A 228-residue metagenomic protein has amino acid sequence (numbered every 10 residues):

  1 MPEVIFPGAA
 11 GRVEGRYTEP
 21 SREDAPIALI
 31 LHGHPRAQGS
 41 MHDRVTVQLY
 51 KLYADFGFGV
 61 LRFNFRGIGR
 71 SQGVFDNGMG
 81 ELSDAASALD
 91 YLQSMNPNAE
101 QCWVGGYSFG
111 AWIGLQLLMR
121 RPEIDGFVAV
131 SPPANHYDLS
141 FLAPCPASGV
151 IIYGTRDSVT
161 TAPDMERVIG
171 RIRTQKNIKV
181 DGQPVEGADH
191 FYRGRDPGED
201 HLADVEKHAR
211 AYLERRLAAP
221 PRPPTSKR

Functional and structural regions predicted by a protein language model:
F6-N96, D200: Serine-hydrolase catalytic machinery in alpha/beta-hydrolase-like enzymes
G73, A188-L202: Catalytic histidine-centered segment of alpha/beta-hydrolase-like enzymes
S83-A147: Primarily recognizes the serine-hydrolase "nucleophile elbow" in alpha/beta-hydrolase and SGNH/GDSL folds
C145-P146, I151-Y153, D157: Short beta-strand/loop motif that positions the catalytic acidic residue of the alpha/beta-hydrolase fold
T155-T160, H190-F191: Acidic catalytic loop of the alpha/beta-hydrolase fold
T161-R171: Short alpha-helix in the alpha/beta-hydrolase fold that links the catalytic acid
I172-F191: Catalytic histidine neighborhood in serine/cysteine hydrolases with alpha/beta-hydrolase-type architecture
G198-R228: Catalytic active-site module of serine/aspartate enzymes centered on a nucleophile-bearing elbow/loop
